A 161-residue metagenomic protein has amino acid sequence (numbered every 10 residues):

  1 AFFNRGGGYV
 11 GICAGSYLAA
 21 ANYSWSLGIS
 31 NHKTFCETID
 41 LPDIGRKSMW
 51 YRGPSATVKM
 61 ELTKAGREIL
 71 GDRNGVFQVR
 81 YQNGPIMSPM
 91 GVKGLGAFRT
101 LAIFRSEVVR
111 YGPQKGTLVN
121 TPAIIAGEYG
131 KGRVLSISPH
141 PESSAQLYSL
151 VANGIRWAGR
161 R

Functional and structural regions predicted by a protein language model:
A1, A21, S26-G28, K33-C36 (+2 more regions): Extracellular ligand-binding/catalytic regions of CAZymes and related secreted enzymes and adhesion modules
A1-N74: A glycine-rich, often tryptophan-bearing local segment used as a flexible ligand/cofactor-contacting loop or short
G6-G11, G15, G84, G130-G132 (+2 more regions): Glycine-centered flexibility sites
W50-R133, S138-E142: Catalytic beta-strand/loop cores that center a nucleophilic Ser/Cys/Thr and support acyl-enzyme chemistry
